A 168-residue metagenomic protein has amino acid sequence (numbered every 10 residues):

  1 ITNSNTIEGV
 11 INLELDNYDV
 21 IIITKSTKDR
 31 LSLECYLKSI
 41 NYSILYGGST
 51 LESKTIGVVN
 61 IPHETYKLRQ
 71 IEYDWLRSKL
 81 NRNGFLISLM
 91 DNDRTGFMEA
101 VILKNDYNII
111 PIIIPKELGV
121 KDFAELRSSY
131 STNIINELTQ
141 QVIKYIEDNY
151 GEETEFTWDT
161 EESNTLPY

Functional and structural regions predicted by a protein language model:
I1-R82: Phosphate-handling DNA/RNA-contact segment within nucleic-acid enzymes
I21, F85-I87, I110-I112: A structural signal for isolated positions on well-ordered beta-strands in alpha/beta enzyme cores
K25, L33, S88, F123 (+1 more regions): Terminal peptide-recognition signature
K28, H63-R69, M90-A100, L118-G119: Acidic, metal-coordinating catalytic cores used for nucleic-acid/nucleotide bond scission and strand-transfer chemistry
L37, M98-N108: Short, aromatic/basic amphipathic alpha-helical patches
L45-Y46, N60, P111-I113, E125: Structural signal for conserved beta-strand scaffold positions within catalytic alpha/beta enzyme cores
T50, P62-E64, P115-L118, S129: Short, solvent-exposed coil/turn elements at secondary-structure transition points
I102, L118-P167: Short, small/acidic-rich helices and loops at N termini and domain boundaries of DNA replication/processing enzymes
